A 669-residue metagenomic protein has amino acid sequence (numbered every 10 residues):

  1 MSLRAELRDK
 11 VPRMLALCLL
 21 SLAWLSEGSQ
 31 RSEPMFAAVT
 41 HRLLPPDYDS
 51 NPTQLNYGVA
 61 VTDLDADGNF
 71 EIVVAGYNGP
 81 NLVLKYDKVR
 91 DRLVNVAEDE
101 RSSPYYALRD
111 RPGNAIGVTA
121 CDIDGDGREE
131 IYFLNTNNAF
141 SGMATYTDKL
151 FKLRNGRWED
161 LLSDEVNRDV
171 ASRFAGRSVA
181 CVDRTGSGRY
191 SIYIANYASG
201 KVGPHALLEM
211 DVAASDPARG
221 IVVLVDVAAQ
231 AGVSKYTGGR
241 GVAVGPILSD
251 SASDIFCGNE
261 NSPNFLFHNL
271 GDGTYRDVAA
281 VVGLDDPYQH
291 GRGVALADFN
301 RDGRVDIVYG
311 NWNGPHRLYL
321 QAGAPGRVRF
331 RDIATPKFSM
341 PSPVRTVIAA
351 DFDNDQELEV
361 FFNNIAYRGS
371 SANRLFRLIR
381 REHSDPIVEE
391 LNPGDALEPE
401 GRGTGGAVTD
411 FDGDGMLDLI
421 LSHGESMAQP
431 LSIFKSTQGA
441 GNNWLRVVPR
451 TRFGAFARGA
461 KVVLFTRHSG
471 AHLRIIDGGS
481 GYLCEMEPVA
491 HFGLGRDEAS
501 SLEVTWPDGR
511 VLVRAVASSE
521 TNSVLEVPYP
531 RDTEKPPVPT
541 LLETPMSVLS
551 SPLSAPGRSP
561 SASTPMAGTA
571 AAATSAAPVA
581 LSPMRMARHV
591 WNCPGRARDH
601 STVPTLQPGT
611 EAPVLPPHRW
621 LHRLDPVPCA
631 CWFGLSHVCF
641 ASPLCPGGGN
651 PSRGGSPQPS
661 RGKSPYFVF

Functional and structural regions predicted by a protein language model:
C18, C593, C629-C631, C639 (+1 more regions): Cysteine-centered motifs
E27-A37, P80-E98, G142-L162, V202-V227 (+4 more regions): Beta-propeller blade repeat segments, especially FG-GAP/WD-type strand-to-loop junctions in 6- to 7-bladed propeller
S29, V39-D49, V222, V328-F330 (+3 more regions): Gly/Ser/Thr/Pro-enriched helix-cap/hinge segments flanking short amphipathic alpha-helices
R42-V59, Y77, R101-T119, E165-C181 (+7 more regions): Repeat-based blade/solenoid architectures
A66-A75, G125-N135, G186-A195, S249-G258 (+3 more regions): Acidic/hydrophobic-patterned starts of short beta strands in beta-sheet-rich repeat architectures
P112-A115, L134-R184, V227-Q230: Asp-box/WD-like beta-propeller blade repeats and closely related beta-sheet repeat scaffolds
